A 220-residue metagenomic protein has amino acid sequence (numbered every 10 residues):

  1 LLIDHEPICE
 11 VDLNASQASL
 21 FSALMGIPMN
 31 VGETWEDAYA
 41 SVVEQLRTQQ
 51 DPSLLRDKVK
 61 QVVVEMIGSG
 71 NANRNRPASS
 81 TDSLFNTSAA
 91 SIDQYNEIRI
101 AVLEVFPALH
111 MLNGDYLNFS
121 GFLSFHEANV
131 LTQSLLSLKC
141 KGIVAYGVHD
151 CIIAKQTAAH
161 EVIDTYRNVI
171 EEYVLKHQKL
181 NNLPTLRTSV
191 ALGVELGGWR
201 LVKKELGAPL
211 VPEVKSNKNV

Functional and structural regions predicted by a protein language model:
L1-Y116: Helical catalytic core of nucleic-acid polymerases
L2-E6, C140-K141, V148-H149: Short, well-ordered loop/turn elements at secondary-structure boundaries
D12-L13, V63, V144-Q156: Catalytic palm active-site di-aspartate
Q17-L24, Q156-Y166: A short acidic (Asp/Glu
V59, E127, V162: Hydrophobic (often cysteine-bearing) scaffold residues that line and stabilize catalytic clefts of nucleotide/cofactor
G70-N75, A159-V220: C-terminal polymerase-core module
G121-C140: Short amphipathic alpha-helix segments
